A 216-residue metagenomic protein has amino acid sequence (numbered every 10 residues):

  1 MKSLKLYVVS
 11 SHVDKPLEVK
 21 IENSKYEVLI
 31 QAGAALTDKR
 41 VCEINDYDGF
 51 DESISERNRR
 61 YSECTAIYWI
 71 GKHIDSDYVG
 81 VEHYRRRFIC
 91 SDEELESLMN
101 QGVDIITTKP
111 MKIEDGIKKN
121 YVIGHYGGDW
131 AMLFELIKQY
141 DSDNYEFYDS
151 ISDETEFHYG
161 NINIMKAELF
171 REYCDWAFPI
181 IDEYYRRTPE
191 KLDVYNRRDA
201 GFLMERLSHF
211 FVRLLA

Functional and structural regions predicted by a protein language model:
M1-A216: ER/Golgi luminal nucleotide-sugar-dependent glycosyltransferases, focusing on the catalytic module
